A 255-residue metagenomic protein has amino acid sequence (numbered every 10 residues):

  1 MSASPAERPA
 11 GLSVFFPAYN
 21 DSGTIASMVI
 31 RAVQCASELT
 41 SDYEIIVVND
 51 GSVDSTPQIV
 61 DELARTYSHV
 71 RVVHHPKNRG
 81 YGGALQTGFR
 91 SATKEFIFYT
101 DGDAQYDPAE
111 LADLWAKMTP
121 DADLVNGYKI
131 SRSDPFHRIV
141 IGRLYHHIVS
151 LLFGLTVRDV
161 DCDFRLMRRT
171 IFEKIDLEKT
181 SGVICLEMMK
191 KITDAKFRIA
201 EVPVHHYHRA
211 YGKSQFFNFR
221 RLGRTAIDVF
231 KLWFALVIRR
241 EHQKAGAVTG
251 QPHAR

Functional and structural regions predicted by a protein language model:
M1-Q34: N-proximal low-complexity "stem/linker" segments adjacent to membrane-targeting elements
G11-S13, E44, E187: Cell-envelope/extracellular polymer assembly enzymes that use nucleotide-activated donors
D21-T24, S52, Y81, D107: Donor nucleotide-sugar binding loop of glycosyltransferases
G23-S27, D54-L63: Acidic helix N-cap motif at the loop->helix transition within catalytic regions of sugar-transfer enzymes
S41-S52, V73-H75: Short beta-strand/loop segment that forms part of the nucleotide-sugar
N49-Q58, A104: A conserved acidic beta->alpha catalytic loop
V73-S91, F96-Y99, Q105-G182, Y207-F234 (+1 more regions): Acceptor/aglycone-binding surface of glycosyltransferases and processive sugar-polymer synthases
I171-I175, S181-R198: A short, conserved alpha-helix in the catalytic core of glycosyltransferases
